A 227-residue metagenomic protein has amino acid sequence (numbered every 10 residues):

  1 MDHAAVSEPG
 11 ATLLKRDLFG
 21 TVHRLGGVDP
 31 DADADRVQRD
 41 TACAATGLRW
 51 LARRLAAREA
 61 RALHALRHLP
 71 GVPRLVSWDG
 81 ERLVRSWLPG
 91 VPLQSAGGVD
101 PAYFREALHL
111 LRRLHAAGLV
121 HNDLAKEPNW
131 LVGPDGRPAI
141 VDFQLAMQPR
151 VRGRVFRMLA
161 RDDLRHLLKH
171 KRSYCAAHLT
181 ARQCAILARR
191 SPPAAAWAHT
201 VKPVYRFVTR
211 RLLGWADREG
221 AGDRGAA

Functional and structural regions predicted by a protein language model:
S7-H64: ATP-binding glycine-rich loop module of kinase domains
R24-G27, S86-W87, L131-V132: Conserved hydrophobic "DFG−1" position in protein kinase catalytic cores
A45-R49, Q94-S95, P149-V151: A short acidic, helix-capping loop that chelates divalent metal ions and anchors anionic groups
A52-A57, R61-L110: Conserved structural core of kinase catalytic domains
L63, L111-H115, P128: Hydrophobic core positions within the conserved protein kinase catalytic domain
A116-V132: Catalytic-loop of the protein kinase fold
G133-A227: C-lobe/activation-segment region of protein kinase-like
